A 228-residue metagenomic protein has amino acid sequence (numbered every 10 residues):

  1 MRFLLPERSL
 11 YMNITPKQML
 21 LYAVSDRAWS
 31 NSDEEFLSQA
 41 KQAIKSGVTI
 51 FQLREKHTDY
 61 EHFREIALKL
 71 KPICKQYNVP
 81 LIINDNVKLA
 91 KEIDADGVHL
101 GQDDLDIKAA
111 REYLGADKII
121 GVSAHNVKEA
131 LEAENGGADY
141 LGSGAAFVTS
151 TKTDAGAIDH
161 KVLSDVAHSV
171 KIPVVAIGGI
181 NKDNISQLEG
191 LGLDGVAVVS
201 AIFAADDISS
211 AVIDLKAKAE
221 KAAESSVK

Functional and structural regions predicted by a protein language model:
F3-L105, E112-Y140, I158, K171-I172 (+2 more regions): Conserved N-terminal beta1-alpha1 strand-loop-helix module at the mouth
K88, K161, A197: Active-site phosphate/pyrophosphate-handling residues
L100-K108, A146-S169: Flexible, gly/pro- and Lys/Arg-enriched active-site loops
G137, L191-D194: As written
S143, V175-I180, V196-S200: Glycine-rich beta-strand-to-loop/alpha-helix junction loops that act as flexible
D165-A167, K171-V175, G179: Catalytic-face loop-and-helix region of soluble metabolic enzyme cores
S225-K228: Flexible, glycine/charged-enriched surface loops at secondary-structure junctions
